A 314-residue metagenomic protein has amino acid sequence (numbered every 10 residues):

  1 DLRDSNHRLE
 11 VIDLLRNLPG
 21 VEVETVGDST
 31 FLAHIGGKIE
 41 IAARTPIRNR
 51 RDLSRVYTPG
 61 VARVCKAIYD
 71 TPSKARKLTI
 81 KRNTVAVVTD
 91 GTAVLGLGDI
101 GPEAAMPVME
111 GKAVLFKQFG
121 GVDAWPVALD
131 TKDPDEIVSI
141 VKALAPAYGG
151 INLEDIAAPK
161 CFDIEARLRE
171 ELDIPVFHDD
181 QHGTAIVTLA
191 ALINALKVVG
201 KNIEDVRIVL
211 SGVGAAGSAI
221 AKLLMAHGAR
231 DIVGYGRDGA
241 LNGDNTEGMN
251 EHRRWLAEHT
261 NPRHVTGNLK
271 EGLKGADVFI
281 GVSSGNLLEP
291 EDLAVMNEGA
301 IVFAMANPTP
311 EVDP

Functional and structural regions predicted by a protein language model:
D1-I174: N-terminal ligand-binding/catalytic initiation module
V23-V26, P126, N152-D155, V176-D179 (+4 more regions): General beta-strand structural signal in soluble alpha/beta enzymes
L95, I100-G120, H178, I186-I280: Glycine-rich phosphate/diphosphate-binding loop of Rossmann-like nucleotide-binding domains
A145, I203, G272-L273, L293-M296: A short, aliphatic-rich alpha-helical micro-motif
A166, N286-P314: Rossmann-fold NAD(P)-binding glycine/threonine-rich loop
D173-I174, A229, N297-I301: A short helix->loop->beta-strand "cap" motif at the edges of active sites that frequently abuts
